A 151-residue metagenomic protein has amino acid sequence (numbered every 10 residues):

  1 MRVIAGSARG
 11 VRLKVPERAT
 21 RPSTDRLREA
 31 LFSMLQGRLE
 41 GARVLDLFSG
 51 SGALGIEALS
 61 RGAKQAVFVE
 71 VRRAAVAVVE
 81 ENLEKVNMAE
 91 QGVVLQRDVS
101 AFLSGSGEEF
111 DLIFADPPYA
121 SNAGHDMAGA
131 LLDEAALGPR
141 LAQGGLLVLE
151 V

Functional and structural regions predicted by a protein language model:
M1-V151: Class I S-adenosyl-L-methionine-dependent methyltransferase catalytic core
